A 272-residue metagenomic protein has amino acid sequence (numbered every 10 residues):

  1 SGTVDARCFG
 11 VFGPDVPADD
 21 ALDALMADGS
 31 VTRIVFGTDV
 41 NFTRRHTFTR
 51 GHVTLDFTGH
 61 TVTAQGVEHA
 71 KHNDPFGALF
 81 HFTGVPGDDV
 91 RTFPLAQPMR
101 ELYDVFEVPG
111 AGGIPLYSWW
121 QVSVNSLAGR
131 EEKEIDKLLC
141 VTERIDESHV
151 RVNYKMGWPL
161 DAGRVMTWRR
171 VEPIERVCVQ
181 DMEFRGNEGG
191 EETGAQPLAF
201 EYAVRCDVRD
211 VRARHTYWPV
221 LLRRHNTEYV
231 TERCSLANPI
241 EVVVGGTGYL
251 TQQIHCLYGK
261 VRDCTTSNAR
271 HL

Functional and structural regions predicted by a protein language model:
S1-T3, V11, D28-D39, F57-T63 (+5 more regions): Extracellular beta-strand-rich, repetitive "passenger/adhesive" scaffolds that bind or process carbohydrates
D5, V35, N41, T47 (+11 more regions): Extracellular beta-strand solenoid repeats
A6-G37, N41, G110-P115: Acidic Gly/Asp/Thr-rich repetitive segments characteristic of extracellular carbohydrate-active and adhesion proteins
D23, S30-F76, V124-K137, Y154-R164 (+1 more regions): N-terminal extracellular ligand-recognition/capping segment immediately after the signal peptide
R44-H46, A64-E68, E188-Q196, T216-L222 (+2 more regions): Short glycine/acidic-rich loop motifs that flank beta-strands on beta-rich extracellular proteins
T58, L79-E101, G112-V124, E172-E188 (+1 more regions): Parallel beta-helix/beta-solenoid
T58-G59, E175-G186, V204-H215, N226-E241 (+1 more regions): Right-handed parallel beta-helix
R91-L95, M99-P159: Ser/Thr/Gly-rich low-complexity blocks that favor extended beta-strand/coil architectures
